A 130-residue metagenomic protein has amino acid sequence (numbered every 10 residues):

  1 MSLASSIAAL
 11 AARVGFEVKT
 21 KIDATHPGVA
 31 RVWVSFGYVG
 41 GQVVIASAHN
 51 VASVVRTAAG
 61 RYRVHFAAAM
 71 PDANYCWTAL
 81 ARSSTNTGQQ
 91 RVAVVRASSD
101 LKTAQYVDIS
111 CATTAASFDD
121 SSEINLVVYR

Functional and structural regions predicted by a protein language model:
S2-D72, K102-R130: Extracellular receptor-binding modules and their adjoining Ser/Thr/Gly/Asp/Asn-rich linkers
P71-D100: Terminal beta-strand-rich extracellular "head" domains that mediate receptor/glycan or other ligand binding
